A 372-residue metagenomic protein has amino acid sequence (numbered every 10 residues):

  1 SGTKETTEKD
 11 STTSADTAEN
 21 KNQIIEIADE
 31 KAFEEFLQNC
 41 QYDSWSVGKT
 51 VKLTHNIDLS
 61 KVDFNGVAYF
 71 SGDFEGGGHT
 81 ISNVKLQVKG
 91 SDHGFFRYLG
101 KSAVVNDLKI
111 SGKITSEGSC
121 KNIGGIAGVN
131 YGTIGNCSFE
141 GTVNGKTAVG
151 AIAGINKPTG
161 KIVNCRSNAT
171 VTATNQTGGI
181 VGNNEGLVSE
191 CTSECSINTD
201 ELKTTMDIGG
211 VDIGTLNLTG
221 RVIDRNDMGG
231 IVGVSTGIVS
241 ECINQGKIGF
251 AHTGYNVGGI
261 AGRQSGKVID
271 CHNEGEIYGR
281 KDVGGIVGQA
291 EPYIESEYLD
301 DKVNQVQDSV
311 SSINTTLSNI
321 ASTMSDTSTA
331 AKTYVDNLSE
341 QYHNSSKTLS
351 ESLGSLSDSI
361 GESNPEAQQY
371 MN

Functional and structural regions predicted by a protein language model:
G2-N372: Surface-exposed repetitive/solenoidal architectures
